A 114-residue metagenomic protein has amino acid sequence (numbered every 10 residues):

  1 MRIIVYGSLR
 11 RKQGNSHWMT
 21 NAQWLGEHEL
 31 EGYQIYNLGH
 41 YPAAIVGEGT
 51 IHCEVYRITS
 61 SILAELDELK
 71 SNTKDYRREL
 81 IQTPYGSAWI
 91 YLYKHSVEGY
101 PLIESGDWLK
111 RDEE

Functional and structural regions predicted by a protein language model:
M1-E114: Glycine-aromatic micro-motifs
